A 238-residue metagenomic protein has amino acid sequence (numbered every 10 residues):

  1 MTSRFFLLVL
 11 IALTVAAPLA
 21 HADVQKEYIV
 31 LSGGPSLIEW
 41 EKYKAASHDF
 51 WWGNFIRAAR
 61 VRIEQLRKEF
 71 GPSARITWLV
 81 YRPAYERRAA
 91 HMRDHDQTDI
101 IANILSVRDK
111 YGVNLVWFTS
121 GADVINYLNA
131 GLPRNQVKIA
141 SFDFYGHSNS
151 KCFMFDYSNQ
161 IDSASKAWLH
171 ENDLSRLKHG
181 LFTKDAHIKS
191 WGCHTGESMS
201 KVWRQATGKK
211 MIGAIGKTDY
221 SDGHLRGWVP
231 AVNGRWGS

Functional and structural regions predicted by a protein language model:
M1-L7: Bacterial N-terminal signal peptides that target proteins for export
L8-A16: Bacterial N-terminal signal peptides
P18-A22: Sec/Tat signal peptide C-region and signal peptidase I cleavage site
D23-V124: A domain-level signal for caspase-like cysteine endopeptidase catalytic cores and their zymogen-processing architecture
V24-K26, S73-I76, R134-I139, T183-D185: A general structural motif
A59-I63, G121-N129, L174-S175, E197-S200 (+1 more regions): Extracytoplasmic/secreted envelope proteins and their assembly/folding machinery, especially bacterial periplasmic
I139-G223: Catalytic cores of nucleophile-dependent amide-cleaving enzymes
Y220-V229, S238: Short, charged, surface-exposed secondary-structure boundary motifs
